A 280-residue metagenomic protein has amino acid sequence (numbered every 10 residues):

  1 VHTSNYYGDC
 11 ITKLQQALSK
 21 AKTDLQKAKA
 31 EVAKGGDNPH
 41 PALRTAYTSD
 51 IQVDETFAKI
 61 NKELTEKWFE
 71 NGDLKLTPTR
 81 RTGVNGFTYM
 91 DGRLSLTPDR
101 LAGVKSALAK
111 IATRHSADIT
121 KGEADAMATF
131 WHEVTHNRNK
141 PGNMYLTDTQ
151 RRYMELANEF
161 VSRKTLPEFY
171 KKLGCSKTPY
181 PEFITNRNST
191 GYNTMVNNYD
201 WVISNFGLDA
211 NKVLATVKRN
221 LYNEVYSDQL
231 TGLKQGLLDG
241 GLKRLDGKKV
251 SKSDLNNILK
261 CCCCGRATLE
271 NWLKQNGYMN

Functional and structural regions predicted by a protein language model:
V1-I51, C261-C264, K274-N280: Low-complexity, glycine/serine/proline-rich disordered segments that function as export/translocation leaders
K22-D24, K29-A107, I119-A124: Auxiliary, metal-adjacent structural segments of Zn-dependent hydrolase domains
D24-L25, S189-N280: Pan-zinc metallopeptidase signature
S49, E123, M127, Q150 (+1 more regions): Hydrophobic (often cysteine-bearing) scaffold residues that line and stabilize catalytic clefts of nucleotide/cofactor
L108-S116: Charged, glycine/proline-rich intrinsically disordered loops and linkers
A117-I119, T147-T149: Short consensus segments that form the blades of beta-propeller domains, in both extracellular/periplasmic
A124-M144, E159, R163: Active-site recognition of the HExxH zinc-binding catalytic motif
D148-G191: Post-HExxH zinc-binding segment in Zn-dependent metallohydrolases
